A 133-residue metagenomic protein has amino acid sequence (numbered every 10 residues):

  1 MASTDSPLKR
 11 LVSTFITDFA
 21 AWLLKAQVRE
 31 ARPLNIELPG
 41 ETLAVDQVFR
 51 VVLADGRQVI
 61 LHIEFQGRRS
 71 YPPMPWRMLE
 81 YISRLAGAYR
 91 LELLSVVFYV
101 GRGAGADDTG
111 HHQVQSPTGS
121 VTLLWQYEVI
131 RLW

Functional and structural regions predicted by a protein language model:
M1-W133: Accessory alpha/beta interaction modules
